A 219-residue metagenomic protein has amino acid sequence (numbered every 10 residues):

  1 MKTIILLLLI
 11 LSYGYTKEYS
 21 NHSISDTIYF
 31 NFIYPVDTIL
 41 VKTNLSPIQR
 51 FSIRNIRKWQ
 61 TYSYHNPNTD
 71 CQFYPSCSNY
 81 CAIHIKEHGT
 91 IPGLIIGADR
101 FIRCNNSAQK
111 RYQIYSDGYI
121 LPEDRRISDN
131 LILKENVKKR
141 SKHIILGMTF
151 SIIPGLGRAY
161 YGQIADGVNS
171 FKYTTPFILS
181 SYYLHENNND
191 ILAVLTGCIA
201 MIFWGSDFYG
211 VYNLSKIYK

Functional and structural regions predicted by a protein language model:
T3-S12: Sec-dependent N-terminal signal peptides
Y13-G14, Y182: N-terminal processing/targeting junctions
G14-S20: Boundary at the C-terminal end of the N-terminal hydrophobic targeting segment
S23-I24, S151: N-terminal secretory signal peptides
I24-N44: Short, contiguous pre-domain boundary segments
D37-K219: Hydrophobic alpha-helical membrane segments
